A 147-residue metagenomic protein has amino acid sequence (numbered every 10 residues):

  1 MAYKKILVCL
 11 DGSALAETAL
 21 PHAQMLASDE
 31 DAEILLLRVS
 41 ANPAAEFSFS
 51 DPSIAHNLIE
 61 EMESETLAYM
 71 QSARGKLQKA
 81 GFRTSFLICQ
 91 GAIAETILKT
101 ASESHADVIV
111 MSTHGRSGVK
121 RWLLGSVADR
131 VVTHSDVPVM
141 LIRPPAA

Functional and structural regions predicted by a protein language model:
M1, G75-I109, A146-A147: Structural beta-alpha unit
A2-S53, S85-L87, A147: Small/aliphatic-rich secondary-structure junction motif
L7-V8, I34-L36, Y69, V108-S112 (+1 more regions): Short, structured motif recognition centered on aromatic/hydrophobic residues
E17-Q24, Q71, A94-L98, S102: Amphipathic, non-transmembrane alpha-helical secondary structure
M25, K99-A147: Gly/Ser-rich helix-loop-strand patches that form or flank binding pockets for ribonucleotide-derived cofactors
A32-E33, F82, A106, V137: Short glycine/serine/threonine/alanine-rich loop segments
P43-A44, A94-T96, G118: Generic structural signal for helix capping and beta-alpha/helix-loop junctions
I54-A68: A short acidic, glycine-rich active-site loop that binds or catalyzes chemistry on phosphate/adenosine moieties
